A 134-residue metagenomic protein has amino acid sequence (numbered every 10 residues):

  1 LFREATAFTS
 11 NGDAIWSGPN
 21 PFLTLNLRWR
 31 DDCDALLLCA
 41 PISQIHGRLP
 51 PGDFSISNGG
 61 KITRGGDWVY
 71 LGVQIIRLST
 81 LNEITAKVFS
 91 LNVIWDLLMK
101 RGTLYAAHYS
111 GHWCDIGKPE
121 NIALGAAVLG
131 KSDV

Functional and structural regions predicted by a protein language model:
L1-T6: Active-site nucleotide-sugar/metal-binding loop of Leloir-type enzymes
A7-S10, I15-R30, I42-H46, P50 (+1 more regions): Catalytic-core segments of class I nucleotidyltransferases/pyrophosphorylases that form NMP-activated intermediates
L38: Short glycine/serine/threonine-enriched helix-capping/active-site loop that flanks the nucleotide-sugar donor pocket
